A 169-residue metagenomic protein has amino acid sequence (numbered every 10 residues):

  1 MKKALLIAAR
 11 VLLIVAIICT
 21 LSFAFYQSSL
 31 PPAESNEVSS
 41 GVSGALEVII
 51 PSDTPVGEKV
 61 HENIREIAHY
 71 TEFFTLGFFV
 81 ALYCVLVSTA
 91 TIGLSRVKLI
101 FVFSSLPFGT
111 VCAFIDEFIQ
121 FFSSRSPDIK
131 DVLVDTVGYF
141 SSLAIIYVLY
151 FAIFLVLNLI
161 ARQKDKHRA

Functional and structural regions predicted by a protein language model:
K2-A81: "…centered on the first transmembrane helix and the immediately adjacent amphipathic helix/loop
A4-V15, F103, A144, V148-L159: Alpha-helical hydrophobic membrane-insertion segments
I14, V102-P107, V132-L133: Hydrophobic alpha-helical transmembrane segments
T20-A24, G109-D116: Alpha-helical transmembrane segments of multi-pass membrane proteins
E72-A90, Y139-L157: Membrane-interfacial alpha-helical segments at the cytosolic side of multi-pass membrane proteins
A90-P107: Internal alpha-helical transmembrane segments of multi-pass membrane proteins
A113-V137: Interfacial helix-loop-helix junctions of multi-pass membrane proteins
K164-A169: Short, charged juxtamembrane terminal tails flanking transmembrane helices
